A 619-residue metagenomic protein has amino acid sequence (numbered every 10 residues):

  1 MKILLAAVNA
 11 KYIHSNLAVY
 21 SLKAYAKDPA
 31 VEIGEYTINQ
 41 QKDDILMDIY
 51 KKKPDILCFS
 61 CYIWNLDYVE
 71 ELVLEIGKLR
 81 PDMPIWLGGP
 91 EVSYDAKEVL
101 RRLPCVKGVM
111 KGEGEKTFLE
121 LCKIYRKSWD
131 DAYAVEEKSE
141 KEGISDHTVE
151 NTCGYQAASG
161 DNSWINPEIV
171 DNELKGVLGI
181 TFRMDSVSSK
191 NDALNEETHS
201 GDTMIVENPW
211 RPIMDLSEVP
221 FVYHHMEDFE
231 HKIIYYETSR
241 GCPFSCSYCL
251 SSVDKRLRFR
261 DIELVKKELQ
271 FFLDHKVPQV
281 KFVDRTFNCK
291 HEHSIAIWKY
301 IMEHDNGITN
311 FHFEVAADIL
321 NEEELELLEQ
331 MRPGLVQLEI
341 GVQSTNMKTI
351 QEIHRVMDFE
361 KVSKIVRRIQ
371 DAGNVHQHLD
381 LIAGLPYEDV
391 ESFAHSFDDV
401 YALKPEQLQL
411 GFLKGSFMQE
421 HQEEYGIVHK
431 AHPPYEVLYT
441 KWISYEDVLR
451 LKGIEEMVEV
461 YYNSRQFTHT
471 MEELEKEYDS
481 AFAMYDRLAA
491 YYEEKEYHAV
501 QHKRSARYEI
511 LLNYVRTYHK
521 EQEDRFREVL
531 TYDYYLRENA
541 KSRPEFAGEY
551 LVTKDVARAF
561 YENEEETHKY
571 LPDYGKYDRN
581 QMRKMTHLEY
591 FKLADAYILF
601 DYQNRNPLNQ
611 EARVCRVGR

Functional and structural regions predicted by a protein language model:
M1-N16: A short, flexible N-terminal coil/short beta segment enriched in small residues
K2, A18, Y25, P29-P209: Glycine-rich beta-alpha loop elements in corrinoid/cobalamin-binding modules across cobalamin-dependent enzymes
K2-A6, K27-D28, K42, L46-I49 (+7 more regions): Radical SAM enzyme core and accessory elements
A7-K11, I63, S252, T286: Residue-level signal for short, function-critical loop segments
V8, H291, E303-N306, H312-I319 (+1 more regions): A structural motif corresponding to the C-terminal lobe/cap of the Radical SAM core domain
H14-S21, R507: Conserved alpha-helical elements of sugar-nucleotide-dependent glycosyltransferases
S217-D371: Radical SAM [4Fe-4S] cluster-binding motif and immediate context
